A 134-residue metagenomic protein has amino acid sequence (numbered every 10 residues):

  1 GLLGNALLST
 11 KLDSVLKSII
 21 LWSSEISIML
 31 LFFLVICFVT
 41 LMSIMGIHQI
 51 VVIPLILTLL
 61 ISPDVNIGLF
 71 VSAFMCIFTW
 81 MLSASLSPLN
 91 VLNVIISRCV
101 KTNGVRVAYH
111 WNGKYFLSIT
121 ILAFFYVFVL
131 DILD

Functional and structural regions predicted by a protein language model:
G1-L12: Core transmembrane alpha-helical segments of multi-pass membrane transporters/permeases
K11-I26: Membrane-interface interhelical connector segments
W22, T58-V65, V94-G104: Helix-loop-helix connectors at the membrane interface of multi-pass transporters/channels
S24-P63: Hydrophobic alpha-helical transmembrane segments of multi-pass integral membrane proteins, predominantly secondary
I28-F38, N66-S85: Alpha-helical transmembrane segments of multi-pass membrane proteins
I36-T40, L55, L59, F74-M81 (+1 more regions): Transmembrane helix-bundle signature of multi-pass membrane transporters/permeases
H48-F78, D131-I132: Hydrophobic transmembrane alpha-helices that form the pore/transport pathway of multi-pass ion and small-solute
W80-D134: Juxtamembrane and boundary regions of transmembrane helices in multi-pass small-molecule transporters and channels
